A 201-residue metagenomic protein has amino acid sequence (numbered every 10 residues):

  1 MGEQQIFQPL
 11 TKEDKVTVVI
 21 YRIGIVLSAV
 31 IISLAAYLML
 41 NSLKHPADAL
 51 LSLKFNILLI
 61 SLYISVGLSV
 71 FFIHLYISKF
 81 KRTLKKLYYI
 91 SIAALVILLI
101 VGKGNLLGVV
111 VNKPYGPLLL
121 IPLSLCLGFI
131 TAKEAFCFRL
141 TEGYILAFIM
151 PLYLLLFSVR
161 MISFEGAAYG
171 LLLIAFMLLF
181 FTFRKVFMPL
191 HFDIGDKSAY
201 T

Functional and structural regions predicted by a protein language model:
M1-I64, S198-T201: N-terminal topogenic module of multi-pass integral membrane proteins
I25-A35, M39, L62-S69, I92-L99 (+4 more regions): Helical transmembrane-bundle signal
Y37-K44, I100-L107, V159-R160: Juxtamembrane "helix-exit" motif on the non-cytosolic side of transmembrane helices
A49-I64, L107-P122, L171-L172: Structural signature of hydrophobic alpha-helical transmembrane segments
G67-F80, L127-C137, R184-P189: C-terminal ends of transmembrane helices
F71-V110: Membrane-helix boundary elements
L95-P151: Membrane-proximal helix-loop-helix units in multi-pass membrane proteins
A132-T201: Terminal transmembrane helical module of multi-pass membrane proteins
